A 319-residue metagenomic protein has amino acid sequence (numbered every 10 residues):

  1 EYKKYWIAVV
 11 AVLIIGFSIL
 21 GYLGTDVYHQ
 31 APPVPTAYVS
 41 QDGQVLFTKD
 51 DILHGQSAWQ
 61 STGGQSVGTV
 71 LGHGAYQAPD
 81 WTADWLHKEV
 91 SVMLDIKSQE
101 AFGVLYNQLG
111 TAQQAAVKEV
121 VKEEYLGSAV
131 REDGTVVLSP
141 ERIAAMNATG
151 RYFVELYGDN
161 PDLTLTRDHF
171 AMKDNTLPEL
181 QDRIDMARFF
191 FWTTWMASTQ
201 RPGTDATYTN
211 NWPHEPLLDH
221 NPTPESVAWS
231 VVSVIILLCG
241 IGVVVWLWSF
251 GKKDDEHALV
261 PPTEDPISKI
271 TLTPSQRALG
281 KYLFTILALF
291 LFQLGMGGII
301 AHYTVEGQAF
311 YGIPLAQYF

Functional and structural regions predicted by a protein language model:
E1-F47: Post-cleavage N-terminal segment of exported redox proteins
Y2-I15, S226-V234, T271-L291: Alpha-helical transmembrane segments and their helix-start/interface "positive-inside/aromatic belt" motifs in integral
S18-H29, V245, G295-Y303: Structural signature of transmembrane alpha-helix termini at the membrane-water interface
L20, C239-K253: Alpha-helical transmembrane segments
H29-V227: Soluble extramembrane regions of membrane proteins in the secretory/endomembrane system
Y76-Q77, A83, Y311-F319: Amphipathic alpha-helical packing elements
A228-I241, Y318: Alpha-helical transmembrane segments
F250-A316: Gly/Pro-rich turn-and-neighbor structural signature
